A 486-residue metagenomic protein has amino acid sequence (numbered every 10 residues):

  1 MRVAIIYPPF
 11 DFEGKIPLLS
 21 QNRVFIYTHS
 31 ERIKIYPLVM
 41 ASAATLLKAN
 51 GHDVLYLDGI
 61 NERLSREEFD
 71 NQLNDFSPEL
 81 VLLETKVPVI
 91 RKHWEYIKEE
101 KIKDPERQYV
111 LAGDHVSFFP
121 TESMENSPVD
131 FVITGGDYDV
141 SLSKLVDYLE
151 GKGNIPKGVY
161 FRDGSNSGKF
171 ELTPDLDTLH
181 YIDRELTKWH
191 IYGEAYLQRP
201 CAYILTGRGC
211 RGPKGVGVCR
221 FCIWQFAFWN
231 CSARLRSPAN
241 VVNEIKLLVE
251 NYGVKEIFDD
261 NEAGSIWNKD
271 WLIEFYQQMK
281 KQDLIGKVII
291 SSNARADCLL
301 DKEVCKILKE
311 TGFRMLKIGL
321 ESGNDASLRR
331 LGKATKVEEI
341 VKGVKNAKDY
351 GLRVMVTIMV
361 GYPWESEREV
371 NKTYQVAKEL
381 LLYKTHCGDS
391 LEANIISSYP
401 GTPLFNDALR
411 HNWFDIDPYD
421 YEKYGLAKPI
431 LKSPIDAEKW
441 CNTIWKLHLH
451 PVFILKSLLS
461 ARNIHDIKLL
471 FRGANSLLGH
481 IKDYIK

Functional and structural regions predicted by a protein language model:
R2-I5, D70, E79, E150 (+3 more regions): Radical SAM enzyme core and accessory elements
V3-R32: Short glycine-rich His-centered loop
E13-K15, P120, W267, A326 (+4 more regions): Flexible glycine/acidic-rich beta-alpha junction loops that bind and position SAM and/or redox cofactors in anaerobic
V39, L46-N50, L55-L172, S397 (+1 more regions): Glycine-rich beta-alpha loop elements in corrinoid/cobalamin-binding modules across cobalamin-dependent enzymes
L57-I60, E84, I223, G319 (+2 more regions): Residue-level recognition of beta-strand->loop/alpha-helix junctions
E122-E125, V304, W364-E379: Catalytic cores of alpha/beta
Y181-V354, Y362, Q375: Radical SAM [4Fe-4S] cluster-binding motif and immediate context
